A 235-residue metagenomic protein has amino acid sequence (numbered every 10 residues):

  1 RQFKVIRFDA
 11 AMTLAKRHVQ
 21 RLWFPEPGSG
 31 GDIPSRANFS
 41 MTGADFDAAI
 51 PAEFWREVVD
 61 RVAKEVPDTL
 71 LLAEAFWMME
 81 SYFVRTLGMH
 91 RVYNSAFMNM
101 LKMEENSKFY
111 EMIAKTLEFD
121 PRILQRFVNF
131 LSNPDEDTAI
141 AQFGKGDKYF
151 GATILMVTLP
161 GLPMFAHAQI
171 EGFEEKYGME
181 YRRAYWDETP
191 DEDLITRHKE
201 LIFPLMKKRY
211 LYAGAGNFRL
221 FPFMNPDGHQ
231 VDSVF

Functional and structural regions predicted by a protein language model:
R1-F235: Active-site and adjacent substrate-binding regions of carbohydrate-active enzymes
